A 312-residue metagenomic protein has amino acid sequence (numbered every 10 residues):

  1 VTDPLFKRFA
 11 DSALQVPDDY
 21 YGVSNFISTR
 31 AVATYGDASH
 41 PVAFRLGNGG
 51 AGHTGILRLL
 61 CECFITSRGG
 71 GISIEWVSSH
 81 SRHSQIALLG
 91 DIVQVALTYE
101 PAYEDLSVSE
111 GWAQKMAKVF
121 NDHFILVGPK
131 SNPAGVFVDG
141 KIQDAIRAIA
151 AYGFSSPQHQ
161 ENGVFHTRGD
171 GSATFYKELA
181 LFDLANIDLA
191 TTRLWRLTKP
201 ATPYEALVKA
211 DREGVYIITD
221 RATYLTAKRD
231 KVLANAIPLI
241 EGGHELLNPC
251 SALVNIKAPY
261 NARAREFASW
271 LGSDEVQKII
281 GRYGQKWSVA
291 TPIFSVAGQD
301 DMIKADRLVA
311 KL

Functional and structural regions predicted by a protein language model:
V1-S73, R82, I86, P101 (+1 more regions): Exported/periplasmic ABC-transporter solute-binding proteins
Q85-D122: Short beta-strand-centered segments that line the small-molecule binding cleft or hinge of alpha/beta clamshell
V95, I125, V215-Y216: A residue-level structural signature of the nucleotidyltransferase/glycosyltransferase Rossmann-like core
E104-D105, L126, L225: Short gly/pro/ser/thr-enriched loop/turn and capping motifs at secondary-structure boundaries
E110-S131, F137-Q143, G243-N248: Short Pro/Gly-enriched coil loops immediately N-terminal to beta-strands
